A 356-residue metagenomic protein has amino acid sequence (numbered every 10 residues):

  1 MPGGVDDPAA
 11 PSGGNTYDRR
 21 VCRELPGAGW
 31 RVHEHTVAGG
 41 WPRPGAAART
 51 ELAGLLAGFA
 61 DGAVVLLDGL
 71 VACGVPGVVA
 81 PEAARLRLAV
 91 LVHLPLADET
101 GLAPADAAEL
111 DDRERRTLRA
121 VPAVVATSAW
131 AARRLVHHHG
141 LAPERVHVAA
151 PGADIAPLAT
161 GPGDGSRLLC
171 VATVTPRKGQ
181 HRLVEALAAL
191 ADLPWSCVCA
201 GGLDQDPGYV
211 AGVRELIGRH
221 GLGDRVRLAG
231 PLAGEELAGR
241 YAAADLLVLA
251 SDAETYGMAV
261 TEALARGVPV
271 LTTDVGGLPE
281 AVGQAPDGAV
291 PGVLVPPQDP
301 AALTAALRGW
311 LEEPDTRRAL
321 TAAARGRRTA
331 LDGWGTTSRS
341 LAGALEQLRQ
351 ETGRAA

Functional and structural regions predicted by a protein language model:
L96, A105-V124: Membrane-proximal helix-turn-helix segments that form the acceptor-binding/catalytic region of lipid-linked
V125, A159-K178, V184-A189, V198: Conserved donor-binding/catalytic core segment of Leloir-type glycosyltransferases
W130, G152: Carbohydrate-associated surface elements
S196-E215, G230: Glycosyltransferase donor-sugar binding loop
P231, G239-A244: Short alpha-helical donor nucleotide-sugar binding micro-motif in glycosyltransferases
D252: Aromatic "clamp/platform" in nucleotide-sugar-dependent glycosyltransferases that forms part of the donor/acceptor
P269-T272, G276: Short hydrophobic beta-strand element within catalytic cores of glycosyltransferases and related nucleotide-activated
Q284-P300, G309-P314: Conserved acidic donor-binding segment of nucleotide-sugar-dependent glycosyltransferases
